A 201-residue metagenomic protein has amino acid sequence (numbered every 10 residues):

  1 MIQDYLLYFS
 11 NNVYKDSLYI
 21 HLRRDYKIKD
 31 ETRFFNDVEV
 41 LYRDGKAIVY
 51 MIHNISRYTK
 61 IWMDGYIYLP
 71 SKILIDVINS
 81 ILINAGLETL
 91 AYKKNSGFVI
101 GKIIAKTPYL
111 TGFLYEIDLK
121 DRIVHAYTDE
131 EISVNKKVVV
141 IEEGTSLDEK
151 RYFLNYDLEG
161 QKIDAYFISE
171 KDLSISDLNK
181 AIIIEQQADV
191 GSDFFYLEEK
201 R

Functional and structural regions predicted by a protein language model:
M1-R201: Phosphate-backbone binding interfaces of nucleic-acid-interacting proteins
